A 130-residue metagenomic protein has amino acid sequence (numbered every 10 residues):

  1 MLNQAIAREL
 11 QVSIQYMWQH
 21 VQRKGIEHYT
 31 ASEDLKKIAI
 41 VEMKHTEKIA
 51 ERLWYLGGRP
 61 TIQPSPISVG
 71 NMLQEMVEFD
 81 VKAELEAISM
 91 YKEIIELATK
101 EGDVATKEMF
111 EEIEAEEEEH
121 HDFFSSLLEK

Functional and structural regions predicted by a protein language model:
M1-K130: Iron-associated oxidoreductase/ferritin-like identity signal
